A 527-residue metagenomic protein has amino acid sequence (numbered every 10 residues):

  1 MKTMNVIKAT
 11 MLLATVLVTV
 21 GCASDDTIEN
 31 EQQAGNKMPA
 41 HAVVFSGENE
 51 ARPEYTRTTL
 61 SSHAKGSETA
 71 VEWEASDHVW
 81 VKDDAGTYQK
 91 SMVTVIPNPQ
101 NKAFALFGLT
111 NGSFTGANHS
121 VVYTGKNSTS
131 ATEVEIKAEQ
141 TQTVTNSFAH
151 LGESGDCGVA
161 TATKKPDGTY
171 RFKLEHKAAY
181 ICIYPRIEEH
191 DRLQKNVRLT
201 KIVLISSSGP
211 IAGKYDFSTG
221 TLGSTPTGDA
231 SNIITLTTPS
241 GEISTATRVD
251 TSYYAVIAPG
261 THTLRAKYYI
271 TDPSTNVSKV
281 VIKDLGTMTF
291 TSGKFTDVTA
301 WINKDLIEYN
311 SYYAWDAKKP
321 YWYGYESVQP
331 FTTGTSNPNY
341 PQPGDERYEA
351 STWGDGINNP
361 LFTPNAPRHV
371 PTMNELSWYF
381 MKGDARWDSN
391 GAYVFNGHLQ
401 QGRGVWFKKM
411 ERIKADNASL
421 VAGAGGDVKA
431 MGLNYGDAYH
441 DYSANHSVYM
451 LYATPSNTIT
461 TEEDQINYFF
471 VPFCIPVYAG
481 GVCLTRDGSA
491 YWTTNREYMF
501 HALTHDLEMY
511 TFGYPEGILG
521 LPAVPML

Functional and structural regions predicted by a protein language model:
K2-M381: Sec-type signal peptide cleavage vicinity
C22, V81, T87-V95, N101-L109 (+9 more regions): Short beta-strand element of the conserved SAM-dependent methyltransferase core
R347-E349, G354-G356, F362-D388, A392-V394 (+2 more regions): Long, compositionally biased low-complexity segments
R403-L527: C-terminal, surface-exposed recognition/capping segments
